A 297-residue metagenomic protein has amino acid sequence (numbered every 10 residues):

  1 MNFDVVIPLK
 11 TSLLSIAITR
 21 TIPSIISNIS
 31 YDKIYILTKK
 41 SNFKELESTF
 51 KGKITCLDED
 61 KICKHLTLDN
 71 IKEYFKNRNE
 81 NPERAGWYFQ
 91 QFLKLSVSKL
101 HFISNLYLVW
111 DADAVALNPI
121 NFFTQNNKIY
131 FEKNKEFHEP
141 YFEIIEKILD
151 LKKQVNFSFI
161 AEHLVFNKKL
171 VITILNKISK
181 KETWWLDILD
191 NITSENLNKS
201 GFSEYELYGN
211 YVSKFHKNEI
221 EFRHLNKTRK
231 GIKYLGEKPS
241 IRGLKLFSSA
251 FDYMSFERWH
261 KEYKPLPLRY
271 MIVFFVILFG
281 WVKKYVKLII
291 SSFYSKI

Functional and structural regions predicted by a protein language model:
M1, F251-I297: Membrane-proximal basic amphipathic "stem/tether" segments
M1-N70, F274, I290-K296: N-terminal anchoring/stem segment of glycosyltransferases
I16-A17, F43-L46, K64-L66, V115-P119 (+2 more regions): Short catalytic/ligand-binding loop motif for oxyanion handling, primarily in non-cytosolic enzymes, centered on
T49-K99: Active-site-proximal specificity loops/subdomain of glycosyltransferases
E59, W110-A114: Short acidic donor-binding/metal-coordinating loop in glycosyltransferase active sites
Y107: Short aromatic/hydrophobic "clamp" motif used to bind/position activated sugar donors
V115-K147: Conserved donor-nucleotide/metal-binding helix-loop-beta segment in metal-dependent transferases, i.e., the alpha-helix
F159-K245: Catalytic core and acceptor-binding pocket of nucleotide-sugar-dependent glycosyltransferases
